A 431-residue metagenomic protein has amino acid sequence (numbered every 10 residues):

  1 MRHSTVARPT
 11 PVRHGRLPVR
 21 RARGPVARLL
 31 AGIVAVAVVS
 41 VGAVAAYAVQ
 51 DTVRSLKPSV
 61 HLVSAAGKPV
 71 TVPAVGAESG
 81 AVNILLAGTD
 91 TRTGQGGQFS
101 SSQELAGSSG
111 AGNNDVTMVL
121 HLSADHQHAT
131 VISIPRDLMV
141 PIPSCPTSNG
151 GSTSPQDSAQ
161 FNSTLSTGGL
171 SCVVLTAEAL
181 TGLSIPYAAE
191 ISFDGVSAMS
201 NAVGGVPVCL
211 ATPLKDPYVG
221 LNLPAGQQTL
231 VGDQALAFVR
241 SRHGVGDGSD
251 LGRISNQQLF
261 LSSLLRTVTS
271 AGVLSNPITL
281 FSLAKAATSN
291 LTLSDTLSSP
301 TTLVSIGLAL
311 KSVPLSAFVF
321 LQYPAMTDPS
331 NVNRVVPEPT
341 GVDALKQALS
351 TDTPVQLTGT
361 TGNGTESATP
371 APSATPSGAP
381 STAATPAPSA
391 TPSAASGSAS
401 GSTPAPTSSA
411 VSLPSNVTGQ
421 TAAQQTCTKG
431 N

Functional and structural regions predicted by a protein language model:
R2-N431: Non-catalytic, solvent-exposed segments at the cell envelope interface
